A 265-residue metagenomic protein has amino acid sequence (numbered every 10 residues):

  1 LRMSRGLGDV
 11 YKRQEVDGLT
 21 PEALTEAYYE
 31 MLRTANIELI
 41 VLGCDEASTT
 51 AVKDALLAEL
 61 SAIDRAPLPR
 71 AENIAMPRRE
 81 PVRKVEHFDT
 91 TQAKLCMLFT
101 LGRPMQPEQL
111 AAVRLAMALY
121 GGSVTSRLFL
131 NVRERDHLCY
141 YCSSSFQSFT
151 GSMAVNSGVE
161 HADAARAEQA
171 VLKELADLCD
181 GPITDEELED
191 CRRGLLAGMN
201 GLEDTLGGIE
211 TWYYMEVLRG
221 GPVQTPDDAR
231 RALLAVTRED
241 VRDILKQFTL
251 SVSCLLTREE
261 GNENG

Functional and structural regions predicted by a protein language model:
R5-L68, R103, A112, E134-G265: Charge-rich, well-structured scaffold segments of protease-associated domains
N36, R65-S126, L256-T257: His/Glu-based metal-binding/catalytic segments typifying zinc-dependent metallopeptidases
L119-H137, F149: M16/MPP (pitrilysin/insulinase) zinc-metallopeptidase core fold and M16-derived inactive scaffolds
